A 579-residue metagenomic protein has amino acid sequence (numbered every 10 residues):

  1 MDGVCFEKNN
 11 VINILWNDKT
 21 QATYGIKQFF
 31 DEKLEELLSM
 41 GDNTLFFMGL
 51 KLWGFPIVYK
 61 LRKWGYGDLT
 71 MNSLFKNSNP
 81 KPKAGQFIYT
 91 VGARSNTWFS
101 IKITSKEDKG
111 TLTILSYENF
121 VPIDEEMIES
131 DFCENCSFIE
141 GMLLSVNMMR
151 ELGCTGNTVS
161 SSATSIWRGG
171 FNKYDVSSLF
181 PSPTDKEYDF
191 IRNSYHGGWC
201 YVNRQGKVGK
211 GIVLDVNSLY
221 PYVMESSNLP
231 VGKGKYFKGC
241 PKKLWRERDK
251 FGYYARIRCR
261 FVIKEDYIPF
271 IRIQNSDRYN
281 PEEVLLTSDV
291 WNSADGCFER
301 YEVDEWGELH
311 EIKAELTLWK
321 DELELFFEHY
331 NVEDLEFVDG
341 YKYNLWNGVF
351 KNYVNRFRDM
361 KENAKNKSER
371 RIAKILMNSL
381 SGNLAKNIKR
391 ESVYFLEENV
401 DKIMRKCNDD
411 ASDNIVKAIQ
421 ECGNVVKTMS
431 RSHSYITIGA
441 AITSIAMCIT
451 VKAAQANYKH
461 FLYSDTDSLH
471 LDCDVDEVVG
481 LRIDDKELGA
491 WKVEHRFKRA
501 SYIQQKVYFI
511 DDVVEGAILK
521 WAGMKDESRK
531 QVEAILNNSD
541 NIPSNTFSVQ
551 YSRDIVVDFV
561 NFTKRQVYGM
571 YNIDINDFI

Functional and structural regions predicted by a protein language model:
C5-I579: Conserved acidic
